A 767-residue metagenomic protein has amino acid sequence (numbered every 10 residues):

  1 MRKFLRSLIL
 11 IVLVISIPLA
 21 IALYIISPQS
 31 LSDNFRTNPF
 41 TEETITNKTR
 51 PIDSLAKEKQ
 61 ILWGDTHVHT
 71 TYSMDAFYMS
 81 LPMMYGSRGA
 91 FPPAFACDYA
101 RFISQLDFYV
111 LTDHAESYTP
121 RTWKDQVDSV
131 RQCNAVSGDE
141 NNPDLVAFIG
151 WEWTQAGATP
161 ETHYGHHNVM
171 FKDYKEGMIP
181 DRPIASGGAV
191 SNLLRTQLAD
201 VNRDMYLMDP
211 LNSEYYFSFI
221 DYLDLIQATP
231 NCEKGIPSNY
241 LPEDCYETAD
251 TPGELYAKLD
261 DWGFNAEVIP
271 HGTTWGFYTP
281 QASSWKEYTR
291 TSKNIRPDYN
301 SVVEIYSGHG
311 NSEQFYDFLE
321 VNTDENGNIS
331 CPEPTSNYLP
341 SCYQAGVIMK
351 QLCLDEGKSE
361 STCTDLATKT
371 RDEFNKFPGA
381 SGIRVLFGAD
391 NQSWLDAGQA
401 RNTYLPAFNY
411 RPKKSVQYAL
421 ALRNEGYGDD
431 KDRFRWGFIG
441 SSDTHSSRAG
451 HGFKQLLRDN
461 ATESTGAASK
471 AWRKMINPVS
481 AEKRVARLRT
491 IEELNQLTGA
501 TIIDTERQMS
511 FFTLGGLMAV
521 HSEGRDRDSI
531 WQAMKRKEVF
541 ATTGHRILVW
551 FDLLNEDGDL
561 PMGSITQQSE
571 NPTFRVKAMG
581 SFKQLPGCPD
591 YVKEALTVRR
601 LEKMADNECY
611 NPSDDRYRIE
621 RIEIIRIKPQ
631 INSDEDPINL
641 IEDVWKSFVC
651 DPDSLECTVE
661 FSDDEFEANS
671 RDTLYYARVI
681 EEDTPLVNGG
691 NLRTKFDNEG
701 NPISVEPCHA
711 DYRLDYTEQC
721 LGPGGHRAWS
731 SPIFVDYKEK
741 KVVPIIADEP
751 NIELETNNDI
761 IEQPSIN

Functional and structural regions predicted by a protein language model:
M1-L5: Short, Lys/Arg-rich N-terminal segment immediately upstream of the first membrane anchor
R6-L8, V12, S16-S80, V110-W123 (+3 more regions): C-terminal functional module detector
A56-W63, H69-Y72, Y78-G157, T162: Active-site-adjacent structural elements in enzyme catalytic domains
G86, K124-S129, T159-K175, Y288-T289 (+1 more regions): Aromatic- and acidic-residue-enriched segments that line the glycan-binding/catalytic groove of carbohydrate-active
P92, F102, Q197-D200, D221-Y222 (+3 more regions): Short, solvent-exposed coil/turn linker segments
A94, D98-Y99, Q105, R182 (+4 more regions): Short, intrinsically disordered, low-complexity segments enriched in Ser/Thr and Pro
S104, N142, T162-G165, D298-N300 (+1 more regions): Short, solvent-exposed loop/turn segments at the edges of secondary structure
D144-L145, W153-Y246, K258, F264-T279 (+2 more regions): Alpha-helix N-cap/helix-start capping residues at coil-to-helix junctions, especially the first residue of tandem
